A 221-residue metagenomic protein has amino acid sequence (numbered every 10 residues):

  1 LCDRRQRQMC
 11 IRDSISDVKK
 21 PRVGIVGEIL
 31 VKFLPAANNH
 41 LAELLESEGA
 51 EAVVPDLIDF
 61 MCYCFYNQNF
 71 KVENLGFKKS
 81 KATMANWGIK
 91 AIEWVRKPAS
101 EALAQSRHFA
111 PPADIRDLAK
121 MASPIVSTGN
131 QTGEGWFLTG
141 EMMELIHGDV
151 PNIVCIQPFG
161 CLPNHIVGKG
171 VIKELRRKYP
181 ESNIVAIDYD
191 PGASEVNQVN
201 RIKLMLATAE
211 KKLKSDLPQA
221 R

Functional and structural regions predicted by a protein language model:
L1-R7, I11: Single conserved hydrophobic/aromatic residue that forms the stacking wall/gate of nucleotide- or nucleobase-binding
Q6, R22, A36: Core catalytic machinery and nucleic-acid-binding channels of phosphodiester-processing enzymes
R12-P21, E144-V150: Glycine-rich phosphate/diphosphate-binding loops that line cofactor/substrate pockets in enzymes
K19-P21, V54-I58, E181-S182: Short, well-ordered coil/turn segments that N-cap beta-strands
V26-V31: Long, contiguous internal "core" modules enriched in hydrophobic/ aromatic residues
L34-A50, I115-S215: Hydrophobic alpha/beta core scaffold segments
A36-E141: Redox- and metal-dependent alpha/beta enzyme cores, enriched for Fe-S-associated oxidoreductases and cofactor-handling
S215, A220-R221: Acidic, low-complexity intrinsically disordered tails
